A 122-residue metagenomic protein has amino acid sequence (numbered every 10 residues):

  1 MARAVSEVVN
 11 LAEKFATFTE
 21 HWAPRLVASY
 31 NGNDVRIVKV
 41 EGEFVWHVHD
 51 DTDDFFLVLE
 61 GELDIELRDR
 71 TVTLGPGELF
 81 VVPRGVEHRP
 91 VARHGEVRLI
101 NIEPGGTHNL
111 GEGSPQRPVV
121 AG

Functional and structural regions predicted by a protein language model:
A2-F15, A28, R89, R93-G122: Double-stranded beta-helix
L11-W46, T52, I102-P104, G111: A short glycine-rich, His/Asp/Glu-containing loop-to-beta-strand
N31, L59-E60, G75-P76: A cytosolic small-molecule/anion-sensing beta-strand core signal
N33-D34, L63, R70, V86: Short acidic/polar mixed-charge low-complexity motifs
V40-G42, D51-D64, R68-D69: Glycine- and acidic-residue-biased ligand/ion/polar-headgroup-sensing regions
H47, I65-E66, V82, E87-R93 (+1 more regions): Short beta-strand His + acidic residue motifs that chelate non-heme Fe in jelly-roll/DSBH and cupin folds
R68-R84: Short acidic-glycine-tyrosine-enriched beta hairpin
